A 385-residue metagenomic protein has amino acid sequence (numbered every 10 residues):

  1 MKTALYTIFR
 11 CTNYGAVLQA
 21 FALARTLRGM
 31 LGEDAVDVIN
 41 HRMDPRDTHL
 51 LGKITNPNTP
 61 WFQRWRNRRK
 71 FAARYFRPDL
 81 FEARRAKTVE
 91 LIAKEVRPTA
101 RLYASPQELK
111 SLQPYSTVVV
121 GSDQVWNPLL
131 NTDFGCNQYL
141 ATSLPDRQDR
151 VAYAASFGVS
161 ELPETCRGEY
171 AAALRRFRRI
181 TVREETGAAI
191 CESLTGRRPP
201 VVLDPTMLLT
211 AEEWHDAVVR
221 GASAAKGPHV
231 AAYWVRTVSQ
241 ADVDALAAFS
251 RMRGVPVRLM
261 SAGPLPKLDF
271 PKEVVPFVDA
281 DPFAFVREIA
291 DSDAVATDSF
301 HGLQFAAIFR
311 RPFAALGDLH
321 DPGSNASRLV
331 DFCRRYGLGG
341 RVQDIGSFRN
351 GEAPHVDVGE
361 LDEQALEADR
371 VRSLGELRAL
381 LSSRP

Functional and structural regions predicted by a protein language model:
M1-P385: Active-site anion-handling motifs in enzyme catalytic cores
